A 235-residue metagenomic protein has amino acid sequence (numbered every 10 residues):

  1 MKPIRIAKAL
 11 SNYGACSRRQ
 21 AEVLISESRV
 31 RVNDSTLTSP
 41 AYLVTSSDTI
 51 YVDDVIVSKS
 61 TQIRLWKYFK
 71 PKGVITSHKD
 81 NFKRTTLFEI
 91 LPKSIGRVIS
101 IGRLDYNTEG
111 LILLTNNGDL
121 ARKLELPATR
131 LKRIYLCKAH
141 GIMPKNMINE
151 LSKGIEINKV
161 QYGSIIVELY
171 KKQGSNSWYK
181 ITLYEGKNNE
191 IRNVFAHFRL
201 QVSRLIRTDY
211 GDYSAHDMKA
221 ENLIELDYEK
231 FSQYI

Functional and structural regions predicted by a protein language model:
M1-I235: Basic, flexible Lys/Arg- and Gly-enriched helix-loop patches that mediate nucleic-acid binding at interfaces with rRNA
